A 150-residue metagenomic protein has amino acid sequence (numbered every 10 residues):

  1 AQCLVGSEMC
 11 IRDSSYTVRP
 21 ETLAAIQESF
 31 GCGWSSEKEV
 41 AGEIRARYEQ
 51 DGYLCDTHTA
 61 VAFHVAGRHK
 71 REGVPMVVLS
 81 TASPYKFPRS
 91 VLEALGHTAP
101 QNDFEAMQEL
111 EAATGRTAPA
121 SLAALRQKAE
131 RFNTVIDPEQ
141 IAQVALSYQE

Functional and structural regions predicted by a protein language model:
A1-G6, C10-I11: Single conserved hydrophobic/aromatic residue that forms the stacking wall/gate of nucleotide- or nucleobase-binding
S7, L54-H58, D103-F104: Flexible, glycine/charged-enriched surface loops at secondary-structure junctions
R12-S15, L23-I26, G115: Glycine-rich active-site loop/lid subdomains used to bind and stabilize high-energy intermediates
V18-E21, A25-M76: C-terminal structural cap/anchor segments
W34-A41, T59-A60, Y85, R116 (+1 more regions): Electropositive phosphate-/nucleotide-binding environments in soluble metabolic enzymes
G42-A46, V74, G115-A118, A142 (+1 more regions): Non-catalytic structural scaffold of enzyme domains
H64-Q127: Catalytic phosphate/nucleotide-handling subdomain of diverse soluble enzymes
A120-E150: Structural signal for terminal/edge beta-strands and the immediately following C-terminal loop/tail that closes
